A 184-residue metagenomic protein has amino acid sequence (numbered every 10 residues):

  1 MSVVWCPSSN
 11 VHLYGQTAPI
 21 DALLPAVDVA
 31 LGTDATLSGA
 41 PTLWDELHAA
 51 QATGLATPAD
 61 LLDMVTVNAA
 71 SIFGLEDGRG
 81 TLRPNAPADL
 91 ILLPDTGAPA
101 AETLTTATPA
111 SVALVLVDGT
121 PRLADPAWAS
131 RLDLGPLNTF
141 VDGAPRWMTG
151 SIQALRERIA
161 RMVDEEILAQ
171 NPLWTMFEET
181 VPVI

Functional and structural regions predicted by a protein language model:
M1-P84, A88-G97, T106-A107: Active-site-adjacent C-terminal substructures of enzyme catalytic domains
L55, T66-I184: Active-site microenvironment of metallo-dependent hydrolases
